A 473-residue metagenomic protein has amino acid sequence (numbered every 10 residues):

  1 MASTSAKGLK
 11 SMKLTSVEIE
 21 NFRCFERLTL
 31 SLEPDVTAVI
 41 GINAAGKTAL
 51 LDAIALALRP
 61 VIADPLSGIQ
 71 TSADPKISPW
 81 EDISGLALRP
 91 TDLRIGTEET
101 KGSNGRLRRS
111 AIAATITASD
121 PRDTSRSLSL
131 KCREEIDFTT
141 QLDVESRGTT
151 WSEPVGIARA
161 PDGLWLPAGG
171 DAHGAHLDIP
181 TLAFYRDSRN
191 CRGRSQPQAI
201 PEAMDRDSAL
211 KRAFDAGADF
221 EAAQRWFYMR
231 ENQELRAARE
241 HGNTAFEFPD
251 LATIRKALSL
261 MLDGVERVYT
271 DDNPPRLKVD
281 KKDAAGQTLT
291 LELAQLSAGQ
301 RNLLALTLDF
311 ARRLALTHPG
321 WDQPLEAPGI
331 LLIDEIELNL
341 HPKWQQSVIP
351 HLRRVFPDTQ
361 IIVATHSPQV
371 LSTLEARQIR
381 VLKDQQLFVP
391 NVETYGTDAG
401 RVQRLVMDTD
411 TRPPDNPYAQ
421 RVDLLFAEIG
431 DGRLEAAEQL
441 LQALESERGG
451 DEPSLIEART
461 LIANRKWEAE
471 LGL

Functional and structural regions predicted by a protein language model:
M1-A222, F426-G430, G449-L473: P-loop NTPase switch/coupling surface
M1-D74, R276-P414: Switch/communication elements of ASCE P-loop NTPase nucleotide-binding domains
A2-K10, T117-S119, L210-L303, L308-E326 (+1 more regions): Extended helical coiled-coil dimerization/tether regions that scaffold and oligomerize large DNA-maintenance assemblies
A53, I112, T253-M261, H351 (+1 more regions): Amphipathic alpha-helical segments that form well-ordered structural scaffolds and often line/cohere around active
A57, W226, R313, R421-E428: Solvent-exposed, amphipathic alpha-helical segments
A183-R186, E266-D271, K278, V363 (+1 more regions): A structural signal for short, well-ordered beta-strand segments and their strand-loop junctions that often border
V406-R448: Charged/polar low-complexity intrinsically disordered segments, enriched in acidic residues
